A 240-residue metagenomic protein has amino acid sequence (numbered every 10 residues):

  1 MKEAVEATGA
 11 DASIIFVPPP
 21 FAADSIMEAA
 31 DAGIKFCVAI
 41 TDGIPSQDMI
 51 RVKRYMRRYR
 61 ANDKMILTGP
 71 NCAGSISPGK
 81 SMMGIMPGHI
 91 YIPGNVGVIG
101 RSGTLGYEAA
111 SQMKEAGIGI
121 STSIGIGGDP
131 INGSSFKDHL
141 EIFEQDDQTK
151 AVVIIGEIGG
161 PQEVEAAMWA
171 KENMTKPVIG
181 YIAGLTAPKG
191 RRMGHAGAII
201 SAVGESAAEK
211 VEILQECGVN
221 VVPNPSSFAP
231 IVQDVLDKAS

Functional and structural regions predicted by a protein language model:
M1-S240: Catalytic-core regions of core metabolic enzymes, especially those transforming organic acids/acyl-group intermediates
